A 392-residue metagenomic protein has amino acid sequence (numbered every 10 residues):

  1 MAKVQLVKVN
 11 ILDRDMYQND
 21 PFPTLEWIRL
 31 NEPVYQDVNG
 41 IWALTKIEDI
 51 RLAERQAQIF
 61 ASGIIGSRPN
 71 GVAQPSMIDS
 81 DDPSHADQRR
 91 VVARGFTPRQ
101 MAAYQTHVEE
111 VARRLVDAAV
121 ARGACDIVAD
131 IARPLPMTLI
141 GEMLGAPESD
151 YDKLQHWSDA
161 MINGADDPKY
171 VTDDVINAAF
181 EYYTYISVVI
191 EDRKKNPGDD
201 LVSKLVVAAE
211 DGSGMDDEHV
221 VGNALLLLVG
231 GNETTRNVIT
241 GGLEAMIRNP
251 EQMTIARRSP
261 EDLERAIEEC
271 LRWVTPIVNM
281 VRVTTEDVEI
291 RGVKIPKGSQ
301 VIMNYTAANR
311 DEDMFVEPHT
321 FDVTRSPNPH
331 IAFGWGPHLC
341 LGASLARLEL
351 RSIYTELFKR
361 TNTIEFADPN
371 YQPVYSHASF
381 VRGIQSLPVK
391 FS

Functional and structural regions predicted by a protein language model:
M1-S392: Cytochrome P450
